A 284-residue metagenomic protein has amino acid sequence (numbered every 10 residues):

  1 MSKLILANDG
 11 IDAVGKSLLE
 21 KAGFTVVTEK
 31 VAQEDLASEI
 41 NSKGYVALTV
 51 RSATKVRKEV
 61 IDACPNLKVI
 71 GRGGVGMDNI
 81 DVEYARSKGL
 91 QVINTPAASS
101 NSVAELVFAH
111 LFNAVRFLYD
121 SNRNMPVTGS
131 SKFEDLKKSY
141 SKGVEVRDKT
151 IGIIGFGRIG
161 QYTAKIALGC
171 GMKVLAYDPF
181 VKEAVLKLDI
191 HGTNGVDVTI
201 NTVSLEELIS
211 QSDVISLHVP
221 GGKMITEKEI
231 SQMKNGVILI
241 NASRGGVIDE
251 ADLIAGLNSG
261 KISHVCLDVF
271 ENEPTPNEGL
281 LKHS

Functional and structural regions predicted by a protein language model:
M1-I93, S210, H218, T226 (+1 more regions): An N-terminal-biased, well-structured beta-alpha scaffold segment characteristic of Rossmann-like dinucleotide-binding
S2, L67, R147-T150, G236: Phosphate-coordination loops involved in phosphoryl transfer and adenosine-cofactor binding
N8, G152-G155: Conserved N-terminal Rossmann-fold NAD(P)-binding element of oxidoreductases
N41, V56-E59, P179-L280: Rossmann-like adenosine-cofactor binding region
P96-T150: Phosphate-binding beta-alpha-beta segment of Rossmann-like dinucleotide-binding domains, i.e., the NAD(P)
I159: Hydrophobic/small residue at the entry helix of a nucleotide-binding pocket
A164, L168, L257, L281: Gly/Ala-rich phosphate-binding loop of Rossmann-like dinucleotide-binding domains, activating on the conserved
V174-A176: Short beta-strand "acidic-cap" motif of Rossmann-like dinucleotide-binding folds
